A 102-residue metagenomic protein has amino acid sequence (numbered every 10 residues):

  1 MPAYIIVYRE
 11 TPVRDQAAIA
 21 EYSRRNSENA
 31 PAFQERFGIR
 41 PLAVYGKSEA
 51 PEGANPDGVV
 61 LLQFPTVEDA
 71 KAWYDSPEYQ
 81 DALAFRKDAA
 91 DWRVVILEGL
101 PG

Functional and structural regions predicted by a protein language model:
M1-D57, P65-K71, E98-G102: Short S/T/G/P-rich N-terminal loop/turn motif that feeds into the first structured element of a domain
K71, Q80-D88: C-terminal structural segments of small proteins and small subunits
K87-G102: C-terminal end-helix/capping segment
